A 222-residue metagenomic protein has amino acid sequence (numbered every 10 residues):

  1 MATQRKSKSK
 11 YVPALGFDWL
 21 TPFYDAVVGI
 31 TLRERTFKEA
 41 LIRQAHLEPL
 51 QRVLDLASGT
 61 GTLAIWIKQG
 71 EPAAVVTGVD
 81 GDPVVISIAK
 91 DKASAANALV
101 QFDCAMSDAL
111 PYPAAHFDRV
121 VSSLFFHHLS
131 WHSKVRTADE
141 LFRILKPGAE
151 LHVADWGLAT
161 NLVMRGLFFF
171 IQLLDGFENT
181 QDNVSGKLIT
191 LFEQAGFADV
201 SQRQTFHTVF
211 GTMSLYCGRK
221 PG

Functional and structural regions predicted by a protein language model:
A2-H46, T62-W66: Conserved class I S-adenosyl-L-methionine
K8-Y11, H152-A195, V200-S214: C-terminal alpha-helical "lid/dimerization" subdomain adjacent to the S-adenosyl-L-methionine
R52, G148-E150: Short glycine-centered segments of the SAM/dcSAM-binding site in methyltransferase folds
L54-L56, T60-A109: Class I SAM-dependent methyltransferase SAM/SAH-binding core
D108-V120: A short acidic, Gly/Pro-enriched loop at the edge of an enzyme's catalytic core that lines a small-molecule cofactor
R119-H132: A short SAM/SAH-binding and catalytic strip from SAM-dependent methyltransferases
V135-P147: A short glycine-rich, Lys/Arg-flanked "PGG" loop and its adjoining helix->strand segment in the class I
L215-G222: C-terminal lobe and adjacent flexible extensions of AdoMet/dcAdoMet transferase-like proteins
